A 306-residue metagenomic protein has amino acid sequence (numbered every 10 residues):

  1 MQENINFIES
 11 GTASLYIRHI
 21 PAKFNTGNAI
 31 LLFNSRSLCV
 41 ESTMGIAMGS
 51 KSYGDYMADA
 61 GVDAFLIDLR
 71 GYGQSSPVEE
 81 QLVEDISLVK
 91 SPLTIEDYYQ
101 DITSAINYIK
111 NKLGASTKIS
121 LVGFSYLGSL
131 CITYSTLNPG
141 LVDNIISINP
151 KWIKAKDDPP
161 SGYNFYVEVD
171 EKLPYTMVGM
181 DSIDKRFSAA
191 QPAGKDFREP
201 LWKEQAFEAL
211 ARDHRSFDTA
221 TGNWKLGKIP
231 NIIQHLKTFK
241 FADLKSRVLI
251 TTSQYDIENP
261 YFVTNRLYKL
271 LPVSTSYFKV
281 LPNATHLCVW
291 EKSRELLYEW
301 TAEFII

Functional and structural regions predicted by a protein language model:
M1-F24: N-terminal cap/lid segment of alpha/beta-hydrolase-fold proteins
K23-L66: Short, surface-exposed "cap/lid" segments of acyl-processing enzymes
L88, E96-T117: Conserved acidic catalytic loop of the alpha/beta-hydrolase fold
L113-V122, Y126-A155: Conserved hydrolase catalytic core segment
K156-T251: Alpha/beta-hydrolase
I257-V263: Conserved alpha/beta-hydrolase "acid-adjacent" motif
L271-L287: Catalytic histidine neighborhood in serine/cysteine hydrolases with alpha/beta-hydrolase-type architecture
A284-L296: Catalytic histidine-centered segment of alpha/beta-hydrolase-like enzymes
